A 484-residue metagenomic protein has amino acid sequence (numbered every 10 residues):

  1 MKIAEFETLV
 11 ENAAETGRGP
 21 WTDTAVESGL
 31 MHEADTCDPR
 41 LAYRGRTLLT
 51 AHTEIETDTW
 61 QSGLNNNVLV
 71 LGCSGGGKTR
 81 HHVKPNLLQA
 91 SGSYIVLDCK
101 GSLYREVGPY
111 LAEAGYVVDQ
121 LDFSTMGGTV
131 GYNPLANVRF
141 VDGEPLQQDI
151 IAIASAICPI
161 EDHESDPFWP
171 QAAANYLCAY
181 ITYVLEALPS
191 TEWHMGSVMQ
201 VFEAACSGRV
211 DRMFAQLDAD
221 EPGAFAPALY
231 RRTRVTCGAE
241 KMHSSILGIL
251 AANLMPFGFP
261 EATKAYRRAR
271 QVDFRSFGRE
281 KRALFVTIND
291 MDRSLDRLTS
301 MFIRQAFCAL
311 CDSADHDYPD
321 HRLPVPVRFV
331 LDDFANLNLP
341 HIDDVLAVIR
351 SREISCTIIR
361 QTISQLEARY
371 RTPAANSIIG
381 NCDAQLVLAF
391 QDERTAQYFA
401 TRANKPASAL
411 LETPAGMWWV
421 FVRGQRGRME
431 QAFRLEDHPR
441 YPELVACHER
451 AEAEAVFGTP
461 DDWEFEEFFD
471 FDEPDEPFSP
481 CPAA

Functional and structural regions predicted by a protein language model:
M1-V83, G127, L386, L435 (+1 more regions): Basic- and hydrophobic-enriched, low-structure N-terminal and domain-boundary segments that flank ATP-binding catalytic
L48-L49, T53-E54, T59-I354, Q397 (+2 more regions): P-loop NTPase motor domains
D98-K100, I359-I363, F390-Q391, G424: A short beta-strand-to-loop transition that corresponds to the Sensor-1 phosphate-sensing loop of AAA+ P-loop ATPases
V107-L111, L366-I379: Short regulatory helix/loop adjacent to the ATP-binding pocket of P-loop NTPases
L135-A136, Q431-P439: A short, sequence-level motif marking secondary-structure junctions
I349-R369: Sensor-1/coupling segment of RecA-like P-loop NTPase cores
P373-Y398: Conserved P-loop NTPase catalytic core
Y441-V445: C-terminal alpha-helical "lid" subdomain
